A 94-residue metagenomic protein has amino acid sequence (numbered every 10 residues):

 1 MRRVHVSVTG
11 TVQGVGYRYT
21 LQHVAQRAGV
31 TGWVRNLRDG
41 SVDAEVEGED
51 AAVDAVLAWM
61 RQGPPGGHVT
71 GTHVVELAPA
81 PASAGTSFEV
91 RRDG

Functional and structural regions predicted by a protein language model:
M1-G94: Intrinsically disordered, low-complexity, mixed-charge
